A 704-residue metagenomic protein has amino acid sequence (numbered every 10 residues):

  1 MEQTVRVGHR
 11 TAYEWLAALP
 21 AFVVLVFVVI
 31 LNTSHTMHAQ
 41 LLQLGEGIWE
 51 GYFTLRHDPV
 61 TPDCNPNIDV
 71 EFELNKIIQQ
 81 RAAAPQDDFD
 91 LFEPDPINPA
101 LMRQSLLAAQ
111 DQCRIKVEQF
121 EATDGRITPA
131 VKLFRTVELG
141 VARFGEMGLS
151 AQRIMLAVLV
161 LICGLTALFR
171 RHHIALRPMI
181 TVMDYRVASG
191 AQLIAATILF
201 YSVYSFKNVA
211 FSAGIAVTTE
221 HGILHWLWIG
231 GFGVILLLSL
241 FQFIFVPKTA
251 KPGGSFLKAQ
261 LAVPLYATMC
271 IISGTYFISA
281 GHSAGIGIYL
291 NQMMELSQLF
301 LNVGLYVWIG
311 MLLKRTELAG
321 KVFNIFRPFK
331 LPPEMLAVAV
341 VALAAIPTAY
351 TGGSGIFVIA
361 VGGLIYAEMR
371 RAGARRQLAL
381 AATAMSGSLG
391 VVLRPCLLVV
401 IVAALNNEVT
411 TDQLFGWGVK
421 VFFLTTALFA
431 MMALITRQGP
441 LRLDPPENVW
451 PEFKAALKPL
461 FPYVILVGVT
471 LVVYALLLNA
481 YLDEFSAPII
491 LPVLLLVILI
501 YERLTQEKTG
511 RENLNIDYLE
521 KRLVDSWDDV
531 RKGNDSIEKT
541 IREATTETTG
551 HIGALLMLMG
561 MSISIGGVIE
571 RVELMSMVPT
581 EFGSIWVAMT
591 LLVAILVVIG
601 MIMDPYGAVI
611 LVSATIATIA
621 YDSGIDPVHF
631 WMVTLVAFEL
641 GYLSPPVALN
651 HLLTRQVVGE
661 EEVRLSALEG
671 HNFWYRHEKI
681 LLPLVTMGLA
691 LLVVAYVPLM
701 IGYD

Functional and structural regions predicted by a protein language model:
E2-D704: Alpha-helical transmembrane segments of multi-pass membrane transport proteins
